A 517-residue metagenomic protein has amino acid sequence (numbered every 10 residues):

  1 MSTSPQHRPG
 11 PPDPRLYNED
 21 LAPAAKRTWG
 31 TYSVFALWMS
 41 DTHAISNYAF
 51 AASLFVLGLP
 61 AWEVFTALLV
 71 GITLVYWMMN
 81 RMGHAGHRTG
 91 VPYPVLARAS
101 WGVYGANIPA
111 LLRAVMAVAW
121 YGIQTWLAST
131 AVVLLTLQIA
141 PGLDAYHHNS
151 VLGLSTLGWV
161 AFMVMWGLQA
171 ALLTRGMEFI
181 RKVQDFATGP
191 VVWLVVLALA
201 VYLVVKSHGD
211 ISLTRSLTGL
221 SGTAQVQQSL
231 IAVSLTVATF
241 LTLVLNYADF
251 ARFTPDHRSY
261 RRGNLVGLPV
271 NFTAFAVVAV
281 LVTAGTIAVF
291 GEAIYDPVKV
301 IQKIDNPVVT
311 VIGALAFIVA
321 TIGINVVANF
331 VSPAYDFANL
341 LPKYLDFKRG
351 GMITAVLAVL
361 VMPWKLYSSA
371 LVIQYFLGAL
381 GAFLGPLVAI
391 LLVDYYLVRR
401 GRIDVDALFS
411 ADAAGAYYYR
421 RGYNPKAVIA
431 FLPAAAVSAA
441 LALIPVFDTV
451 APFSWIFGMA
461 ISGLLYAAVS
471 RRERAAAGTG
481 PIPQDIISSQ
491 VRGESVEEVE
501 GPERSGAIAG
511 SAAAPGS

Functional and structural regions predicted by a protein language model:
M1-A61, Y76, V195-L199, K206-G209 (+3 more regions): Membrane-interface "cap" regions at the ends of multi-pass membrane proteins
P11-W101, G105-I108, V118, T242-P269 (+2 more regions): Transmembrane helix-boundary motif of multi-pass solute transporters/channels
A25, P190, L387-A468, R472 (+1 more regions): C-terminal membrane-solvent junction of multi-pass transporters and transport-like membrane proteins
W29-N47, A161-L168, T174, A200-S207 (+3 more regions): Hydrophobic, membrane-embedded alpha-helices of multi-pass small-molecule transporters
F55-G58, G83-H84, S100, I108 (+4 more regions): Membrane-water interface regions at transmembrane-helix termini and the short interhelical loops of multi-pass membrane
V70-M78, L112-Q124, P190-V205, L235-T242 (+2 more regions): Selective recognition of specific alpha-helical transmembrane segments in multi-pass small-molecule
L112, I123, S129, V160-V205 (+4 more regions): Membrane-interface loop-to-helix entry segments
T125, S129-Q138, Q169, V192-T218 (+4 more regions): Hydrophobic alpha-helical segments and their helix-loop junctions in multi-pass secondary transporters
